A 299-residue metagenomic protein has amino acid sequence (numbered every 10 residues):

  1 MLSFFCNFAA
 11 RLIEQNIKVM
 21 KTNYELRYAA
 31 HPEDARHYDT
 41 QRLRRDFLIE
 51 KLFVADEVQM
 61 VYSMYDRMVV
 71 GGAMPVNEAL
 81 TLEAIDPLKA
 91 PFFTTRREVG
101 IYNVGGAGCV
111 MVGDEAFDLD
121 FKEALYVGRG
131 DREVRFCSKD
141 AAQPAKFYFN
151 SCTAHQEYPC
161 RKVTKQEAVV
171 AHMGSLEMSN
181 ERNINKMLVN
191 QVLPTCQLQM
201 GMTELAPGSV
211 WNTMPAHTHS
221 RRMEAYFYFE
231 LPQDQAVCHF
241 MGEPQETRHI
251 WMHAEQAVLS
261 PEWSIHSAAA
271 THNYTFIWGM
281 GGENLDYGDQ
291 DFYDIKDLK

Functional and structural regions predicted by a protein language model:
S3-R11, N16: Short, positively charged and aromatic/hydrophobic N-terminal segments
M20-T94, E98-V99, V104, D297-L298: Hydrophobic, proline/glycine-rich low-complexity stretches
A55-P87, N180-E224: A short glycine-rich, His/Asp/Glu-containing loop-to-beta-strand
Y62, P194-I265, A270-N273: Acidic/His-leaning functional-site neighborhoods
F93-D120, Y228-A254: A short beta-strand-loop-beta hairpin characteristic of the jelly-roll/cupin
G105-T153: Acidic, low-complexity central loop/insert segments
L119-K139, W251-H272, G279-G281: Conserved metal-binding segment of the jelly-roll/cupin
A142-R182, I277-K299: Double-stranded beta-helix
